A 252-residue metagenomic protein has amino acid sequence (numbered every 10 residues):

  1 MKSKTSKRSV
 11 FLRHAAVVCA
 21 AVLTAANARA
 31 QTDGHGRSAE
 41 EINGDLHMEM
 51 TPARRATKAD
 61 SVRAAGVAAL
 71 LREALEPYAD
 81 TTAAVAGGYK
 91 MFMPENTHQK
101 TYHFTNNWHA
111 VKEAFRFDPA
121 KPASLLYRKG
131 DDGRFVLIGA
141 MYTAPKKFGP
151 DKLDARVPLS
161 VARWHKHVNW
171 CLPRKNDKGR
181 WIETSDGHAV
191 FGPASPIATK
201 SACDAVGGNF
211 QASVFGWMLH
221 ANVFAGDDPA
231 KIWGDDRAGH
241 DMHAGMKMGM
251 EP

Functional and structural regions predicted by a protein language model:
M1-F11: N-terminal secretory signal peptides that target proteins for export/translocation
S6-K7, V17-V18, D132: N-terminal functional modules and adjacent low-complexity/disordered segments of proteins
A15-T24: Bacterial N-terminal signal peptides
A28-A30: Boundary at the C-terminal end of the N-terminal hydrophobic targeting segment
G34-P252: Primary mode marks residue(s) on the alpha4-beta5-alpha5 output face of response regulator receiver
